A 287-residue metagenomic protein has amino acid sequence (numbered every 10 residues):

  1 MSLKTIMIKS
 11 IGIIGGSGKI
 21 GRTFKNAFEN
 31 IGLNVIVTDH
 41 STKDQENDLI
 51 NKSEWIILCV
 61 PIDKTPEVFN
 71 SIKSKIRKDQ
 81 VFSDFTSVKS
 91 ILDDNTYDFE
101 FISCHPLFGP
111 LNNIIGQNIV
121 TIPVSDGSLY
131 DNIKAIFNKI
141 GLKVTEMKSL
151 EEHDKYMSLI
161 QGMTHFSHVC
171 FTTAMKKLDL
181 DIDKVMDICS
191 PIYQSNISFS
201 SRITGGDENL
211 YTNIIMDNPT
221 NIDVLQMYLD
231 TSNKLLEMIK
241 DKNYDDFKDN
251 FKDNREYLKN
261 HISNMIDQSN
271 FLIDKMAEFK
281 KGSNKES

Functional and structural regions predicted by a protein language model:
L3-D48: NAD(P)+-binding Rossmann beta1-loop-alpha1 motif at the extreme N-terminus of oxidoreductases
D48-K73: Rossmann-like NAD(P)-binding element
C59-P61, T86, P123: Glycine-rich, N-terminal phosphate-binding loop of Rossmann-like dinucleotide-binding domains
I76-L92: ADP-ribose/adenylate-binding Rossmann-like module
V88-M157: Rossmann-fold dinucleotide-binding core
E152-G205: Active-site-proximal catalytic alpha-helix in oxidoreductases
K184-N264: Interdomain hinge/lid region at the active-site interface of Rossmann-like NAD(P)-dependent oxidoreductases
